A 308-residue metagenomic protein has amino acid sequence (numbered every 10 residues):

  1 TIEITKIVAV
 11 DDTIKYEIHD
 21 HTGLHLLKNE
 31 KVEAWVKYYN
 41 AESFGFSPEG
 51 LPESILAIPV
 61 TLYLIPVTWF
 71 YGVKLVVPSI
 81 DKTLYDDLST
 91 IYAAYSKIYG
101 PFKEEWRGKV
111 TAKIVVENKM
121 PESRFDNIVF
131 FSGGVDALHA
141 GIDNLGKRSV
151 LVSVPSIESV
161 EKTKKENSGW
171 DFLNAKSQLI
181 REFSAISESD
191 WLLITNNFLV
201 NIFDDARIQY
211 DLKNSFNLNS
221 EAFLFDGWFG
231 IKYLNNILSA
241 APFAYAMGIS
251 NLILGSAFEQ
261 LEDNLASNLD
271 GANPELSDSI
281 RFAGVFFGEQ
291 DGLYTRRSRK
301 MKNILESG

Functional and structural regions predicted by a protein language model:
T1-G23, S54-P59, Y63, V67-V129 (+1 more regions): Nucleotide-activated chemistry modules centered on ATP-dependent adenylation/adenylyltransferase
G23-L26, V32: Basic, glycine-rich polyanion-binding accessory segments appended to enzymes
W35-P48: Non-catalytic, solvent-exposed interaction/assembly segments
